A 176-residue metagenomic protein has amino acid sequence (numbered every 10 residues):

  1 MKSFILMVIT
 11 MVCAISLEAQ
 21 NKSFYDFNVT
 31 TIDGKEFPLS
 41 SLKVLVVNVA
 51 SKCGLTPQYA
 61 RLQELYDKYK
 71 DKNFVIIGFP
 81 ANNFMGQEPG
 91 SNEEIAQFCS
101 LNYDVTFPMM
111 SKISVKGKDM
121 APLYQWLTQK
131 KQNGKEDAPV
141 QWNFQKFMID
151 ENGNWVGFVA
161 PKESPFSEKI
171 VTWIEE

Functional and structural regions predicted by a protein language model:
M1-K22: Bacterial Sec-dependent N-terminal signal peptides
N21-D26, Q141-W142: A short, compositionally biased
D26-V44, E64-Y69: A short beta-strand-turn-helix
T31, N48-K52: Amphipathic alpha-helical repeat scaffolds
S51-G54, D67-D71, S100-D104, T128-Q132 (+2 more regions): Sec-exported extracytoplasmic/periplasmic mature domains
L55-M120: Structural microenvironment flanking redox-active thiols in thiol-disulfide oxidoreductases
Q125, Q129-E176: Thiol-/selenol-based redox modules, centered on thioredoxin-like and closely related oxidoreductase domains
